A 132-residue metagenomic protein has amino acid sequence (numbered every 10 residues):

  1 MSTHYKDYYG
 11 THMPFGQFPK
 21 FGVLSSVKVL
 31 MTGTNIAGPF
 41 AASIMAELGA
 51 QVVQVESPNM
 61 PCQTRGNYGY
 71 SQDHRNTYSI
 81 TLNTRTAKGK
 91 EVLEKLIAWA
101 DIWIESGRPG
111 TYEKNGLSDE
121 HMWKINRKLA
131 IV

Functional and structural regions predicted by a protein language model:
M1-V132: N-terminal helix-loop segment corresponding to the beta1-alpha1 unit of nucleotide/adenylate-binding folds
